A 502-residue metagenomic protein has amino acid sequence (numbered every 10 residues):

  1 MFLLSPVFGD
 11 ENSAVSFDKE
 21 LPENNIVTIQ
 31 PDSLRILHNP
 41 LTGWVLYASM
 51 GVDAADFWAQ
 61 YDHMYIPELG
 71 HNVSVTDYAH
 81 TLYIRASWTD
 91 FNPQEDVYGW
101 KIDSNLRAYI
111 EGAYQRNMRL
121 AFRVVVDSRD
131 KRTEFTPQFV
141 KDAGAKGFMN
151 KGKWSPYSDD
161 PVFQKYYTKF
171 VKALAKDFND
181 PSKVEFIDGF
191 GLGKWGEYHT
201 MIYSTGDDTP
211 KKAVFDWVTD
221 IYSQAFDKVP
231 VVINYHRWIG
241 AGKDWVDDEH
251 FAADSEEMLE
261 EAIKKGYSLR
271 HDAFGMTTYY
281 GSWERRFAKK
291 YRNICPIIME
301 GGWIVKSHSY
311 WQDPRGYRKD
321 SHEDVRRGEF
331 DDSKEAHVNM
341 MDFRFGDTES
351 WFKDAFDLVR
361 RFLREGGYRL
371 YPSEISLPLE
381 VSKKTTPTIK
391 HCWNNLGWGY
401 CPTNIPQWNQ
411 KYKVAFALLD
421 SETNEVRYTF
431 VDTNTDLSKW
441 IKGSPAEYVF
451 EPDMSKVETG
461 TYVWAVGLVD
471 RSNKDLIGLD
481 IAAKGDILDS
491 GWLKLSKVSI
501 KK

Functional and structural regions predicted by a protein language model:
M1-S5: Bacterial N-terminal signal peptides
S16-I66, Y114, F190-G196, M201-D347: Catalytic-core regions of glycoside hydrolase
H71-F148, T209-P230: Aromatic-lined substrate-binding rim segments of carbohydrate-active enzymes
L82, L174, I187, Y222 (+2 more regions): Conserved, mostly hydrophobic/aromatic
K146-D208: Active-site groove signature of glycoside hydrolases
V325-L377: Catalytic cores of secreted or luminal carbohydrate-active enzymes
R364-K502: Extracellular/luminal regions of secreted and cell-surface proteins that mediate adhesion/ECM remodeling
